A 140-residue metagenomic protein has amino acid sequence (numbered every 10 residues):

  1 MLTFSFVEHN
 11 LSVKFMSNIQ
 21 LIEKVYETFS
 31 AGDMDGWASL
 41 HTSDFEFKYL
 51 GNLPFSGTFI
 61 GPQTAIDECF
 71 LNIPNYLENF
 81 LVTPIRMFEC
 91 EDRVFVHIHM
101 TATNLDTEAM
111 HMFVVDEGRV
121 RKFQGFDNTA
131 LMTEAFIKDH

Functional and structural regions predicted by a protein language model:
M1-S39, S43, I137-H140: Short, low-complexity N-terminal intrinsically disordered segments enriched in polar/charged residues
I22-V25, G36-A38, F45, A65-I66 (+3 more regions): Hydrophobic pocket/interface hotspot
T42-C90: A solvent-exposed, acidic/Ser-Thr-rich amphipathic alpha-helical stretch
V82-M87, E108-V114: Hydrophobic/aromatic beta-strand elements that line small-molecule binding cavities or substrate pockets in beta-rich
E89-M100: A short hydrophobic beta-strand element
A102-D106: Short, cysteine-centered beta-strand-loop-beta hairpins and adjacent loop/turn segments enriched in charged/polar
M110-F136: Short beta-strand edge/turn micro-motifs at domain boundaries
